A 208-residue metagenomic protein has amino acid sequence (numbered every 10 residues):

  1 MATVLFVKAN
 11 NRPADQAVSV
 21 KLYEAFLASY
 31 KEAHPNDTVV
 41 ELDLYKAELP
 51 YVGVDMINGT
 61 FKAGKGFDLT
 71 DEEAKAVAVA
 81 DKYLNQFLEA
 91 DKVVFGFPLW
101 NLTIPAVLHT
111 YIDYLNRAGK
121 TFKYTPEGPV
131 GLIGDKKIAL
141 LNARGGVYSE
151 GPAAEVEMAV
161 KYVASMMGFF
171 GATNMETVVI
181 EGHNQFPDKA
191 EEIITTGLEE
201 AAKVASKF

Functional and structural regions predicted by a protein language model:
M1-F97, L102-A106, T110-D113, R117 (+1 more regions): N-terminal beta1-alpha1-beta2 submodule of the flavodoxin-like/Rossmannoid cofactor-binding fold
A9, A143, I180: Cofactor-binding loop segments of dinucleotide-utilizing enzymes, especially the Rossmann-like FAD- and NAD(P)+-binding
N11-A14, G146-V147, N184-Q185: Short histidine/acidic/glycine/proline-rich micro-motifs that form metal- and phosphate-coordinating active-site loops
D37-V39, I138, N174-M175: Hydrophobic anchor at the start of a short beta-strand that flanks the dinucleotide cofactor-binding loop
A90-D91, D135-K136, A172: Short, well-ordered alpha-helix to beta-strand connector turns
A118-G119, V160: Conserved catalytic-core segment of NTP-binding enzymes
Y124-F169: Short, glycine-/small-residue-rich phosphate/pyrophosphate-handling segment
E150-F208: Glycine-rich phosphate/pyrophosphate-binding loop and the adjoining helix
